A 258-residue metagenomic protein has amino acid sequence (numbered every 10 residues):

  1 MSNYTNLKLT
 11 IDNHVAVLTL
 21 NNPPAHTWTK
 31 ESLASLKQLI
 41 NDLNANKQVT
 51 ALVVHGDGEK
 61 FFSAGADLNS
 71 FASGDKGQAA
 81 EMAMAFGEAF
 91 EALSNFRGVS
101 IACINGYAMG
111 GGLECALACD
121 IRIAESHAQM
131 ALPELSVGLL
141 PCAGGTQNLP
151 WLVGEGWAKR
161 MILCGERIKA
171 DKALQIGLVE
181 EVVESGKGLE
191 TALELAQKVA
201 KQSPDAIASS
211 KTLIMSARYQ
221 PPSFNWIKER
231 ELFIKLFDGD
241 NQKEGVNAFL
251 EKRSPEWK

Functional and structural regions predicted by a protein language model:
M1-H55, G77, E91: Conserved CoA-thioester-binding segment of acyl-CoA-metabolizing enzymes
M1-N13, N22, N46-K47, E59 (+3 more regions): C-terminal alpha-helix plus adjacent terminal tail
L18, L36, V54, D67 (+6 more regions): Terminal peptide-recognition signature
N21, A66, N105: Histidine-centered beta-alpha loop that forms part of the nucleotide-sugar donor binding/catalytic region in diverse
A25-H26, F61, L139, E181: Short strand->helix junction
S32-L36, M82-A85, G188, E229: Hydrophobic alpha-helical membrane-association signature
S35, G56-E91, A108, G138 (+1 more regions): Glycine- (often His-adjacent) and acidic-residue-rich active-site loop that binds/positions the CoA thioester
S94-D205, I234-G239, E244-N247, R253: Crotonase-fold acyl-CoA enzyme core
